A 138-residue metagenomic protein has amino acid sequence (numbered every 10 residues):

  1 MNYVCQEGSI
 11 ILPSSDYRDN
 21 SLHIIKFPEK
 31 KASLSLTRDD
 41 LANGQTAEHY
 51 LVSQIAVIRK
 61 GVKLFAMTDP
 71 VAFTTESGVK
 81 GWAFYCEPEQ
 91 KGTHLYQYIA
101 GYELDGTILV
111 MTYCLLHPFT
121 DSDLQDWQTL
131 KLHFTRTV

Functional and structural regions predicted by a protein language model:
N2-V4, I11-N20, K60-T74, R136-T137: Short secondary-structure junctions
N2-V52: Secretory pathway targeting signatures of secreted, lumenal, and periplasmic proteins
E7-Y17, M111-V138: Surface-exposed amphipathic alpha-helical segments
R38-D40, P88, Y113-L115: Short beta-strand-to-loop capping motifs
A42-Q45, Q90-G92, P118-D121: A short local loop/turn or secondary-structure capping micro-motif enriched for an aromatic residue
A56-E103: Signature of long, low-cysteine stretches enriched in small and polar/charged residues
L104-L109: Short hydrophobic/glycine-rich mini-motifs in sensory/regulatory modules that couple input to downstream signaling
